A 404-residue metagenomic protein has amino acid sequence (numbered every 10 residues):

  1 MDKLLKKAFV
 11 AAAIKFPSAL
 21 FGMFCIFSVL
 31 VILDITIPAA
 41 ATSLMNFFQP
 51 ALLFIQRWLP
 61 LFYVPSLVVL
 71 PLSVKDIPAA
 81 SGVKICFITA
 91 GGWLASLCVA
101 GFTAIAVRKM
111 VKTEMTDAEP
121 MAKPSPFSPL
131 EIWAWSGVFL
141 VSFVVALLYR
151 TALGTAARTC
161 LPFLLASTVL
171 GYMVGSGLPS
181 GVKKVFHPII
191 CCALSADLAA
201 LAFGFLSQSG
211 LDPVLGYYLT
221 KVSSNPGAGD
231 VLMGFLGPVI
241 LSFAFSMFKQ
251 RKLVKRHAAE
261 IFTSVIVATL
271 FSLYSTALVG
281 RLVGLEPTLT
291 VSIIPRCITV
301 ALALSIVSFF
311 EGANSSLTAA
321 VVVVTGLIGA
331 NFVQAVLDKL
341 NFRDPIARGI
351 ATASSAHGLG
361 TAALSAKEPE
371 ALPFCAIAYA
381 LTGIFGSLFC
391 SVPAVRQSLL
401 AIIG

Functional and structural regions predicted by a protein language model:
M1-P71, K84-S96, M121-F248, L253-S272 (+1 more regions): Helical membrane-embedded segments and adjacent short helical loop/helix-boundary regions of multi-pass membrane
D2-K6, K75, L97-I105, K109 (+6 more regions): Short helix-terminus and kink motifs of transmembrane alpha helices, predominantly at the cytoplasmic interface
K7, D197-L198, Y274-L278, L282 (+3 more regions): Alpha-helical transmembrane segments of multipass membrane proteins
A12, I37, K75, S81 (+10 more regions): Membrane-interfacial segments
F48-I77, D117-L130, L232-F235, L289-I328 (+1 more regions): Alpha-helical membrane segments and immediately flanking helix-loop junctions that form or couple to the substrate/ion
L59-P60, I88-V99, F271, T299 (+3 more regions): Membrane-embedded alpha-helical segments of transport systems, primarily multispan ion/solute transporters
W135, G171, P238-A244, P369-A371 (+1 more regions): Membrane-embedded hairpin module used as a gating/binding unit in multi-pass transport and secretion proteins
Y218, S246-I261, L278-E286, S305-V321 (+3 more regions): Helix-loop-helix hairpins and the membrane-proximal interhelical loops of multi-pass alpha-helical transport proteins
